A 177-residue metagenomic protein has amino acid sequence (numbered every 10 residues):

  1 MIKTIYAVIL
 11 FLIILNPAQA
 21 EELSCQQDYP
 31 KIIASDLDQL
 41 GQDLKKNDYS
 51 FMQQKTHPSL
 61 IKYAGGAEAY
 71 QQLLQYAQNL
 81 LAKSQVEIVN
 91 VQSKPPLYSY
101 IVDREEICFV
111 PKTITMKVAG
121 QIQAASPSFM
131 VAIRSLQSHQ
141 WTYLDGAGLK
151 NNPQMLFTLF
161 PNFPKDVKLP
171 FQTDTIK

Functional and structural regions predicted by a protein language model:
T4-I14: Sec-dependent N-terminal signal peptides
L15-N16, D43-Q53: Short, compositionally biased low-complexity segments
Q19-K46: Short, low-complexity N-terminal intrinsically disordered segments enriched in polar/charged residues
E22, Q26, Y63-G66, Y70 (+2 more regions): Intrinsic-disorder-associated interaction segments
D28, A34, S50-E105: Short solvent-exposed beta->alpha transition segments
L97-K177: Exposed beta-sheet edge and beta->alpha loop/turn motif
